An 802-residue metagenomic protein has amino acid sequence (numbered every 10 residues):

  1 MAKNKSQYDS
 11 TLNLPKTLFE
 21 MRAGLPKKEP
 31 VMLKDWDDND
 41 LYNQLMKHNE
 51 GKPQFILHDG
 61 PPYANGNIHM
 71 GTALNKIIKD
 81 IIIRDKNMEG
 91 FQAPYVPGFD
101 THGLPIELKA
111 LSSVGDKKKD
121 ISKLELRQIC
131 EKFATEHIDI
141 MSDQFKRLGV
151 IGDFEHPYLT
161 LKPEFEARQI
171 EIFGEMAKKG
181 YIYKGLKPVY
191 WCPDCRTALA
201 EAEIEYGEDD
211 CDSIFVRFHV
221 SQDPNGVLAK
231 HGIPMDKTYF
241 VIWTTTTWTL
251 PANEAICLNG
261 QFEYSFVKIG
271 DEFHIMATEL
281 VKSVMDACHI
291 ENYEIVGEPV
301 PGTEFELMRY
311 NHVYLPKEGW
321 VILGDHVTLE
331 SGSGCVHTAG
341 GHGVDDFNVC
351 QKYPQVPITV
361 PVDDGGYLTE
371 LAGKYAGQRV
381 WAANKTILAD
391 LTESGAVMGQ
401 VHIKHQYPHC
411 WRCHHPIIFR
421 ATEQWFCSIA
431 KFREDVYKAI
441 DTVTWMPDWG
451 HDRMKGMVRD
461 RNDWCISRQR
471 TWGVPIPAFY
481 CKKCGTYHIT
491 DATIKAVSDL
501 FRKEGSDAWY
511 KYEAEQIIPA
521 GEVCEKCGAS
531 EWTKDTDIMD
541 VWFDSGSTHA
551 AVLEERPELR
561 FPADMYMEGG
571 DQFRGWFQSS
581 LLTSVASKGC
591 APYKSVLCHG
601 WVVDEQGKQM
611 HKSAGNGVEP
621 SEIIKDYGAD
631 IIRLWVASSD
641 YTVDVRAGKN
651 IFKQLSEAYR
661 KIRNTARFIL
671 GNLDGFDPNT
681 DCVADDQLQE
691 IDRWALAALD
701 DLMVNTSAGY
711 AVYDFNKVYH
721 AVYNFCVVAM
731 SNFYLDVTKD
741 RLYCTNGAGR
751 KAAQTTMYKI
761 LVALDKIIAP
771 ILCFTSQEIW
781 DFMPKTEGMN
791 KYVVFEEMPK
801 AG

Functional and structural regions predicted by a protein language model:
A2-L25, V31, D35-N39, L111-P251 (+10 more regions): Residue patterns forming the tRNA-binding/recognition surfaces of aminoacyl-tRNA synthetases and related DALR
A2-N4, R84-Q92, S113-K123, D143 (+14 more regions): Secondary-structure transition/capping motifs at alpha-helix termini and the adjoining loop/turn into the next element
K47-K109, Q169, I242-P251, C257 (+5 more regions): N-terminal catalytic cores of NTP/NDP-binding nucleotidyl/phosphoryl-transfer enzymes
N49-K52, G60-P61, P94-E107, P157-F165 (+3 more regions): Short, solvent-exposed turn/loop segments enriched in Gly/Ser/Thr/Pro and often Arg
I83, G90-H102, Y264-R309, K503-S506 (+1 more regions): Carboxylate/His-rich catalytic cores and anion/metal-binding grooves
D100, V189, P193, A200-G207 (+3 more regions): Acidic, turn-prone loop/beta-hairpin segments
Q222, G319, Y353-G366, R470-W472 (+1 more regions): Alpha-helical recognition segments enriched in aromatics with Gly/Pro capping that present substrate-recognition
T359-L368, P592-H599, V603-D604, D644-Q654 (+2 more regions): Substrate-binding beta-hairpin/strand module that engages nucleic acids
